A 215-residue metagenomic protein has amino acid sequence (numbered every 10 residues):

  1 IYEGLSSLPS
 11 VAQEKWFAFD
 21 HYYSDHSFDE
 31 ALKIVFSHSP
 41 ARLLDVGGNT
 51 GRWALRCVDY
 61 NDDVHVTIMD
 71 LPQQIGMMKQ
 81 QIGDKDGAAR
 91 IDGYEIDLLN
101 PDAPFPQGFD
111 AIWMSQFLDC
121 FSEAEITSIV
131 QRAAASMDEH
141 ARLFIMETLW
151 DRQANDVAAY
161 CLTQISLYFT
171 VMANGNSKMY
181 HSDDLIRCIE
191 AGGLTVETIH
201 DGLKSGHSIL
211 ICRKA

Functional and structural regions predicted by a protein language model:
I1-A41: Conserved Class I S-adenosyl-L-methionine-dependent methyltransferase catalytic core
S37, L44-A215: Alpha-helical subdomain
